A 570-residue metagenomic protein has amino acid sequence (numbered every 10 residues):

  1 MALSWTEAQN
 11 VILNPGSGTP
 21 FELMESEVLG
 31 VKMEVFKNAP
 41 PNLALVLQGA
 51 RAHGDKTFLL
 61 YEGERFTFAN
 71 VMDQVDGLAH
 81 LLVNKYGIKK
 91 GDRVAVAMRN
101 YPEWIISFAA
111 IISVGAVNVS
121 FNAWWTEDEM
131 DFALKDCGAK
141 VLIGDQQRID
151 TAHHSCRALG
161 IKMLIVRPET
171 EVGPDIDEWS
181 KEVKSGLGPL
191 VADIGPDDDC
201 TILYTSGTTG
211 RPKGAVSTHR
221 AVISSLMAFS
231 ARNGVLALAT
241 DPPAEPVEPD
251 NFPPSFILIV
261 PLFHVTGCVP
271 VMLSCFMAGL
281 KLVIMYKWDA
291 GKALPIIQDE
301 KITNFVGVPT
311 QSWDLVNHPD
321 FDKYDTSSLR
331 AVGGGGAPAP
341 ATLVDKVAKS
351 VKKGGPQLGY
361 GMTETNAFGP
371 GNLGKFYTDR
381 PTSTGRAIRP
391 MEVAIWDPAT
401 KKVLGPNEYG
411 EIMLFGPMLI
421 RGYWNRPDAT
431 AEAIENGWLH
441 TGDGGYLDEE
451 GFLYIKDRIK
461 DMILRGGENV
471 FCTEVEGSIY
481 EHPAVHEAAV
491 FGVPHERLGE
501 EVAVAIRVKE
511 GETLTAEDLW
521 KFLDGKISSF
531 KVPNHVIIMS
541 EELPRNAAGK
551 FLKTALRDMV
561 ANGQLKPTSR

Functional and structural regions predicted by a protein language model:
M1-T19, S113-K181, E510-E512: Structural core segment of the AMP-binding/adenylate-forming
L23-S26, G63, Q147-P196, R211 (+3 more regions): ANL superfamily adenylate-forming
N38-A39, D55-K89, R93-Y101, I105-A109 (+1 more regions): Conserved AMP-binding/adenylate-forming core of the ANL superfamily
T67-A69, C200-A228, L236: Conserved AMP-binding A3 loop
W125, D131-F132, L142-G144, F305 (+7 more regions): AMP-binding/adenylate-forming catalytic core of the ANL superfamily
G186-Y204, R211, D241, P246-S255: Conserved pre-ATP/AMP-binding loop-to-beta segment of ANL
I223-I259, F263-T303, H318: Conserved AMP-binding/adenylation subdomain of ANL enzymes
M277, D299-G307, V316-D379, E392: Gly/Ser/Thr-rich phosphate-binding loop
